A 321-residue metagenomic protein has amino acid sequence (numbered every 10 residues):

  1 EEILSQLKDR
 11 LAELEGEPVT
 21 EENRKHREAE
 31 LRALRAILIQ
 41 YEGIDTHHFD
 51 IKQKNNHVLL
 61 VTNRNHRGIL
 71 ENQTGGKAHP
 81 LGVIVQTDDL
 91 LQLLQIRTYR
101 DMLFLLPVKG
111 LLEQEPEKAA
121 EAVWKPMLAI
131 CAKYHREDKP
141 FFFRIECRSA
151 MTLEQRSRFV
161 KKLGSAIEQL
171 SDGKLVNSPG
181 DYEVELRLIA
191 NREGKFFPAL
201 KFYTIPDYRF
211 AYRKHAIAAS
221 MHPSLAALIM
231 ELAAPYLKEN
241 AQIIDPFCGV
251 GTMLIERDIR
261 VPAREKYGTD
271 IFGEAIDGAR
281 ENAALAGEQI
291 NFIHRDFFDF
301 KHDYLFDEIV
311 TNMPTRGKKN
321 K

Functional and structural regions predicted by a protein language model:
E1-P80, V85-Q92, E183, A190-K321: Class I S-adenosyl-L-methionine-dependent methyltransferase catalytic core
T20-E28, R32-P179: Non-catalytic nucleic-acid substrate-recognition regions in nucleic-acid-modifying enzymes
K174-V176, E183-L188: A short amphipathic beta-strand at an alpha->beta junction
